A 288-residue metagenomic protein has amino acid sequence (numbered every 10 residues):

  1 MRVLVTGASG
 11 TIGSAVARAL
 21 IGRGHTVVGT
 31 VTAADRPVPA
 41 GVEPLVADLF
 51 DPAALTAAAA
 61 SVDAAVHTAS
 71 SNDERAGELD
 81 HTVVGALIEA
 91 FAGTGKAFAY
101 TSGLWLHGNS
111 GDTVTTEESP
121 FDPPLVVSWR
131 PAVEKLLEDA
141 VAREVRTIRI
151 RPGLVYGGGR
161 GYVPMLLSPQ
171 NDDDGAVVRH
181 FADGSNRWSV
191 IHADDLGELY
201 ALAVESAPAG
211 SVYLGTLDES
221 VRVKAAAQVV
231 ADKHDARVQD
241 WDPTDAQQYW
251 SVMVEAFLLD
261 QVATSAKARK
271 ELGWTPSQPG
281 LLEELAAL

Functional and structural regions predicted by a protein language model:
R2, G197-M253: Mid/C-terminal beta-alpha module of Rossmann-like enzyme folds, strongest in SDR-family dehydrogenases/epimerases
V3-R23: N-terminal Rossmann NAD(P)H-binding glycine-rich loop of SDR-like oxidoreductase domains
A58-Y100: NAD(P)-cofactor binding segment of oxidoreductase domains
V84-V126: Conserved Rossmann-fold NAD(P)-dependent oxidoreductase catalytic core, especially the SDR/UDP-sugar
P131, V155-L167, L202-Y213, E219: Glycine/proline-rich active-site loop of Rossmann-fold NAD(P)-dependent oxidoreductases
E134-G158: Conserved beta-loop-beta element that borders a ligand/cofactor-binding pocket
S168-I191, D195: A conserved pocket-lining segment of Rossmann-fold NAD(P)-dependent short-chain dehydrogenase/reductase
V254-L288: C-terminal amphipathic/interface module of NAD(P)-dependent oxidoreductases and related NAD-binding regulators
